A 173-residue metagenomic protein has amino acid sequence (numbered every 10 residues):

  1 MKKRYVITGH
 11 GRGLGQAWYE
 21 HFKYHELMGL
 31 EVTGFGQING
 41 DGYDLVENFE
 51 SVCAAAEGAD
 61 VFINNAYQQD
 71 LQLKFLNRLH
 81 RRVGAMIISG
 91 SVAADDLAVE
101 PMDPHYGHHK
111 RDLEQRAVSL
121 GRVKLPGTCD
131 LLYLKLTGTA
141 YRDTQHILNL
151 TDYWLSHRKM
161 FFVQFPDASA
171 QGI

Functional and structural regions predicted by a protein language model:
R4, D60-V61, A85: Structural motif
Y5-Y24: N-terminal Rossmann NAD(P)H-binding glycine-rich loop of SDR-like oxidoreductase domains
G29-C53, Y67-D70: Adenosine-cofactor binding site in Rossmann-like domains, unifying the SAM/SAH pocket of S-adenosylmethionine-dependent
I63-L71, G90-A93: Conserved NAD(P)H cofactor-binding loop of Rossmann-fold oxidoreductase domains
A85-R122, G138-R142: Catalytic loop of short-chain dehydrogenase/reductase
G127-K135: Rossmann-like NAD(H)/NADP(H) cofactor-binding core
L131, Y141-I173: C-terminal helical subdomain
